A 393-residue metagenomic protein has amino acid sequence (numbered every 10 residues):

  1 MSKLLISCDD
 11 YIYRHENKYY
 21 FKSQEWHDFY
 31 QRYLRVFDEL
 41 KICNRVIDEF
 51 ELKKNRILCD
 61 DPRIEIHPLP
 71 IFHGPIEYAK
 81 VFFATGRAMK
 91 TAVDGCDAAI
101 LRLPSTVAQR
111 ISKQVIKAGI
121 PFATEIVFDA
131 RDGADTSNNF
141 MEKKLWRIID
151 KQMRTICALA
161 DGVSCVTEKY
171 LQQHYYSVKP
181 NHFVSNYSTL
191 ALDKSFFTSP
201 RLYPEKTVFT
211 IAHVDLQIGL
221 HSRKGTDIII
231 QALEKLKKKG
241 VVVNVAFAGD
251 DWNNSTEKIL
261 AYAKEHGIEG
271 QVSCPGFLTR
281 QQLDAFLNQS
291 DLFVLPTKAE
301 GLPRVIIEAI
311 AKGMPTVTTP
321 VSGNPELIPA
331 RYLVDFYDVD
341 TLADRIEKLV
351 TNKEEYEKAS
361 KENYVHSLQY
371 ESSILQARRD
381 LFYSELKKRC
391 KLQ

Functional and structural regions predicted by a protein language model:
Y33, V214-I218, V242-L260, G276: Glycosyltransferase donor-sugar binding loop
V93, F277-L278, A285-S290: Short alpha-helical donor nucleotide-sugar binding micro-motif in glycosyltransferases
W146-R201: A short, active-site helix/loop in glycosyltransferases that binds the activated sugar's phosphate group
L202-K224, I230-L233: Conserved donor-binding/catalytic core segment of Leloir-type glycosyltransferases
K258-L278: Nucleotide-activated donor-binding/catalytic signature segment of Leloir-type glycosyltransferases, i.e., the conserved
K298: Aromatic "clamp/platform" in nucleotide-sugar-dependent glycosyltransferases that forms part of the donor/acceptor
I306, A311, P315-T318: Short hydrophobic beta-strand element within catalytic cores of glycosyltransferases and related nucleotide-activated
R331-D340, K348-K353: Conserved acidic donor-binding segment of nucleotide-sugar-dependent glycosyltransferases
